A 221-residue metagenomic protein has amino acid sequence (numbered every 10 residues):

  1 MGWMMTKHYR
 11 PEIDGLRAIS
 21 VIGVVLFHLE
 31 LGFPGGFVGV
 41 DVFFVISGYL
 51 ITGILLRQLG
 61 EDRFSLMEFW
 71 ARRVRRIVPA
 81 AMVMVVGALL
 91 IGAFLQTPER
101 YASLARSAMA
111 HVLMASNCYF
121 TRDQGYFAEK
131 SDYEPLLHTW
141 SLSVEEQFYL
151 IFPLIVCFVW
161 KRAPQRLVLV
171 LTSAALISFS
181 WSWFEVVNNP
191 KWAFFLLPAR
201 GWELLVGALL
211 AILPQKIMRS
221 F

Functional and structural regions predicted by a protein language model:
G2-F221: Membrane-interface helix/loop caps of multi-pass membrane proteins
